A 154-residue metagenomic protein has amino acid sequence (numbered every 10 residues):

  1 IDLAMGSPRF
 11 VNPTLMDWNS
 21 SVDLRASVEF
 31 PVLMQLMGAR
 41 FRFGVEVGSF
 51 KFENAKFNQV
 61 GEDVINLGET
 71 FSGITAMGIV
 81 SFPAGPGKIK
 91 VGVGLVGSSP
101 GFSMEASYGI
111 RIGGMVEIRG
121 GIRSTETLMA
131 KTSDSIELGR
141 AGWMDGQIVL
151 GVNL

Functional and structural regions predicted by a protein language model:
I1-G38, V47, V96, A130 (+1 more regions): Short glycine/proline- and aromatic-enriched beta-strand/turn motifs that initiate or cap beta-hairpins
I1-R9, V47, P86-A106, I118-S124: Transmembrane beta-strand segments that form the barrel wall of outer-membrane beta-barrel proteins
L3, L24-M34, V45, A76-A84 (+3 more regions): Residues on the lipid-exposed face of transmembrane beta-strands in outer-membrane beta-barrel proteins
L3-S20, S49-F71, L128-R140: Flexible, solvent-exposed loop segments that connect beta-strands
P8-F10, L33-Q35, F52, G85-G87 (+3 more regions): Generic "edge-of-domain/loop-turn" microfeature
V11, L15-W18, R42, P86-K90 (+4 more regions): Non-transmembrane, interaction-prone segments in cytosolic or luminal domains
M16-V28, A39, G68-A76, S98-M104 (+3 more regions): Residues that define the transmembrane beta-barrel architecture of outer-membrane proteins
R40-G94: Detector for outer-membrane/organellar transmembrane beta-barrel domains, recognizing the amphipathic beta-strand
